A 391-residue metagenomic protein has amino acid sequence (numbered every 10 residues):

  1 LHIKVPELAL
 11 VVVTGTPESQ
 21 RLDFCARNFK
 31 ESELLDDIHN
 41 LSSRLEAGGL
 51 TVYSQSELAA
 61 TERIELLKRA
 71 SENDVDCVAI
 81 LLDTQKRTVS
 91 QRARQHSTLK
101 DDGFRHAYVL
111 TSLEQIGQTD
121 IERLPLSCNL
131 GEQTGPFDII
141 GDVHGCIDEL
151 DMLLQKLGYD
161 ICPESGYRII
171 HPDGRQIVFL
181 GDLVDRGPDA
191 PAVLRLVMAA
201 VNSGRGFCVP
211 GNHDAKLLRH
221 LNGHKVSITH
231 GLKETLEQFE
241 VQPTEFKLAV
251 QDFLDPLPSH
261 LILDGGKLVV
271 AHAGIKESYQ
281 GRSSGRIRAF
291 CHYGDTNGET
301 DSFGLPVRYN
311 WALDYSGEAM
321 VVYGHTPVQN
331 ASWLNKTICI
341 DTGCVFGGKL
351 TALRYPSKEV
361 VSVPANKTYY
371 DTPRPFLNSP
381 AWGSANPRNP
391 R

Functional and structural regions predicted by a protein language model:
L1-V5, L99-S127: NTP-dependent small-molecule kinase module
L10-F29: Glycine-rich phosphate-binding P-loop
V13, Y53, I140: Hydrophobic anchor at the beta1->P-loop junction of P-loop NTPases
K30-L81, R186: Conserved nucleotide-sensing/catalytic segment adjacent to the nucleotide-binding pocket in NTP-handling enzymes
S56-L113: Replace "adjacent to P-loop NTPase cores in ATP/GTP-dependent enzymes" with "adjacent to NTP-binding cores
Q118-L194: N-terminal active-site segment of His-dependent metallophosphoesterases
P172-G174, R186-I262, K267-V270, E277 (+1 more regions): Active-site neighborhood of divalent metal-dependent phosphoester bond hydrolases
G294-R391: Acidic, His/Gly-rich catalytic cores of divalent-metal-dependent hydrolytic chemistry
